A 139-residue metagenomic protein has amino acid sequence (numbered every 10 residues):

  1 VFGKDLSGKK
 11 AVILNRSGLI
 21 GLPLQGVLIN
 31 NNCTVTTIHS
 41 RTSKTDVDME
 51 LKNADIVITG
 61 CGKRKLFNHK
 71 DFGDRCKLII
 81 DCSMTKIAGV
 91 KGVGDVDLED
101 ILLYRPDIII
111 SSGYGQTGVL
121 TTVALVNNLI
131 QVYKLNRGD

Functional and structural regions predicted by a protein language model:
V1-D71, L78, V90-K91, L98-D100 (+1 more regions): Glycine-rich phosphate/diphosphate-binding loop of Rossmann-like nucleotide-binding domains
G26, E50-K52, A124-L125, L135-D139: Surface-exposed beta-strand edges and their flanking turn/coil or helix-capping segments
C33, G73, K134-N136: A generic membrane alpha-helix/interface feature
I80-R137: Rossmann-fold NAD(P)-binding glycine/threonine-rich loop
